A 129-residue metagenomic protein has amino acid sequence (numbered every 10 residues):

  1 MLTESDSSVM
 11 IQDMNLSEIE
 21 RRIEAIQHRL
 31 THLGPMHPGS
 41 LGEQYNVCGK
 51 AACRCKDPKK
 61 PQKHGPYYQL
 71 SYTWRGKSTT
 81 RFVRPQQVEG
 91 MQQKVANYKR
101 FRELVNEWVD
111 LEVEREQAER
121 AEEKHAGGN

Functional and structural regions predicted by a protein language model:
M1-N129: A positively charged, amphipathic N-terminal helix/segment that binds anionic biomolecules
